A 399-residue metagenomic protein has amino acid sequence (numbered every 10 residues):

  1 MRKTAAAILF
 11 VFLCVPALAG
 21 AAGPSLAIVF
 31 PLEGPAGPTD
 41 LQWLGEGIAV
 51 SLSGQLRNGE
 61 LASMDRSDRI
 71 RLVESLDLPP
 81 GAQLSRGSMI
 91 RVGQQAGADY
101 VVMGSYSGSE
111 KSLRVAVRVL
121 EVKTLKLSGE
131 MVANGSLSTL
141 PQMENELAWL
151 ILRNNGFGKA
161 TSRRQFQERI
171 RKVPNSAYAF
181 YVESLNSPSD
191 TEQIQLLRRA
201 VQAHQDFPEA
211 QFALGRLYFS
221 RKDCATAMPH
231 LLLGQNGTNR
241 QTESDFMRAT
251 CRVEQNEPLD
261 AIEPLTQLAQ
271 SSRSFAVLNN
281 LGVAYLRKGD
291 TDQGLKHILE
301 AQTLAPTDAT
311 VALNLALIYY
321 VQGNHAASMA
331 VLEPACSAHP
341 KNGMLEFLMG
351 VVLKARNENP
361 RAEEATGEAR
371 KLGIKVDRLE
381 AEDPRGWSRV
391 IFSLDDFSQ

Functional and structural regions predicted by a protein language model:
G23-R91, A96-L113, V122-G129, F166-I170: Short beta-strand->alpha-helix linker/helix-N-cap micro-motif that forms a surface specificity/interaction loop
L32, Q142-P188: Mid-sequence helix-capping/hinge segment at a functional interface
V173-E209, A213-S220, M247-T250: Alpha-helical segment of the N-proximal tetratricopeptide repeat
A210, S244, V277-L278, V311 (+2 more regions): TPR alpha-solenoid repeat register
S220, E254, R287-K288, V321-Q322 (+1 more regions): Register position in tetratricopeptide repeats
F347-Q399: Terminal, low-structured helical/coil segments at or just beyond the last alpha-helical repeat
